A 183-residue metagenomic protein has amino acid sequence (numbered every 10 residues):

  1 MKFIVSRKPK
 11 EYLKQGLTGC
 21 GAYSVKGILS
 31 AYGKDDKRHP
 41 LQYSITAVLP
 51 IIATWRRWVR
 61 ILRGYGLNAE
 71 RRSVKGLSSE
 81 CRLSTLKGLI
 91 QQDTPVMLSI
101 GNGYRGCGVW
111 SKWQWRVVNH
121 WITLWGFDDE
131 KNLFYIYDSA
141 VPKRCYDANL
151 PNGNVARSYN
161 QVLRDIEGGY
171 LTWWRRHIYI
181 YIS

Functional and structural regions predicted by a protein language model:
M1, L49, G106, S111 (+2 more regions): Noncatalytic regulatory segments and standalone regulatory/sensor domains
M1-R56, K112-W115, D129-E130, I182-S183: Active-site-adjacent structural segments surrounding the nucleophilic cysteine of cysteine proteases and isopeptidases
K2-R7, E11-K14, A69, S73-G76 (+1 more regions): Generic preference for hydrophobic/aromatic residues in regular secondary structure cores
L13-T18, S24, S30, R63 (+4 more regions): Generic detector of intrinsically disordered, low-complexity, polar/charged segments
G21-S24, A69, S139, T172: Small-side-chain structural scaffolding
S30, R38-H39, R72, V96 (+4 more regions): Generic marker of "main functional regions" within proteins
Q42, T46, V59, R63 (+2 more regions): Generic detector of well-ordered alpha-helical segments enriched in charged/polar residues, highlighting helical
I51-F127, T172, I182: Predominantly the structural core of cysteine protease catalytic domains
